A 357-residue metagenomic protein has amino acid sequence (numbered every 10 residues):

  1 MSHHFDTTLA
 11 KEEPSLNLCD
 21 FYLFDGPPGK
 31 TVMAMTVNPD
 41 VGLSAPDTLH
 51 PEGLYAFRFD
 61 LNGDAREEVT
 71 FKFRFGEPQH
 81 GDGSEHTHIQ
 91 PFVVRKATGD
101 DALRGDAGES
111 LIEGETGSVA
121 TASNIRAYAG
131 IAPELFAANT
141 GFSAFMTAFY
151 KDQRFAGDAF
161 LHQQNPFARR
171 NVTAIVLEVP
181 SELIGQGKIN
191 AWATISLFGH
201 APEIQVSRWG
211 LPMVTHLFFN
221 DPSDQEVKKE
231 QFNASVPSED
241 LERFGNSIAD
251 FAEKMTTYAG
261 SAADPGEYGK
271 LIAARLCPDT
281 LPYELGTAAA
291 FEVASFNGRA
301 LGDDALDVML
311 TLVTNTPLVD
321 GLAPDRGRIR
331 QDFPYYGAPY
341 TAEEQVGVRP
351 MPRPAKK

Functional and structural regions predicted by a protein language model:
M1-K357: Surface-exposed extracytoplasmic segments
